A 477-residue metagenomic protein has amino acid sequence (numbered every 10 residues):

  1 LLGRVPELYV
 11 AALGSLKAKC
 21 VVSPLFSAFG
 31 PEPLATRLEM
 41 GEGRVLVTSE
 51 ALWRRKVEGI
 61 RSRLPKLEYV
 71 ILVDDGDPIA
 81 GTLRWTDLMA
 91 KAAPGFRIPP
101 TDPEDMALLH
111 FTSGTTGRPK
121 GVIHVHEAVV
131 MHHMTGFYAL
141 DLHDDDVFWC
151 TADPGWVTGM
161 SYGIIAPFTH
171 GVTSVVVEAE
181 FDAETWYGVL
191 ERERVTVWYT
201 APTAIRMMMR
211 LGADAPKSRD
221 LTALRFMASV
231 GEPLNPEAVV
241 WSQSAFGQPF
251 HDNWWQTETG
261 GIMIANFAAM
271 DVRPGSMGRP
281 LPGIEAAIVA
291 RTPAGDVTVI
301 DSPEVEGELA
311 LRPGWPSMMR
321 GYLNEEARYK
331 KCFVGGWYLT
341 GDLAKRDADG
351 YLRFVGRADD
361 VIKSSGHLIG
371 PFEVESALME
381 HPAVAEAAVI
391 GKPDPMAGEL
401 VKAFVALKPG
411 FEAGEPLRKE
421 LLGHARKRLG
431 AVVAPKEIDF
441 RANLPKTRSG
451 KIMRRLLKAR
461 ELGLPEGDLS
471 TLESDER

Functional and structural regions predicted by a protein language model:
L13, K17-D87, A201, P409: Structural core segment of the AMP-binding/adenylate-forming
F29-E39, R44-E50, E191, W198 (+8 more regions): AMP-binding/adenylate-forming catalytic core of the ANL superfamily
L72, D77, T82, M89-F111 (+3 more regions): Conserved pre-ATP/AMP-binding loop-to-beta segment of ANL
A107-M131: Conserved AMP-binding A3 loop
V130-C150, P154-V197, R210-L211: Conserved AMP-binding/adenylation subdomain of ANL enzymes
V195-T200, M209-R273, E285: Gly/Ser/Thr-rich phosphate-binding loop
P280-G283, A294-K331, I369, P465: Conserved ATP/PPi-binding loop(s) of AMP-dependent carboxylate-activating enzymes
A287-R312, K345-D349, E412-R418, M453: Conserved beta-loop-beta connector loops within the AMP-binding
